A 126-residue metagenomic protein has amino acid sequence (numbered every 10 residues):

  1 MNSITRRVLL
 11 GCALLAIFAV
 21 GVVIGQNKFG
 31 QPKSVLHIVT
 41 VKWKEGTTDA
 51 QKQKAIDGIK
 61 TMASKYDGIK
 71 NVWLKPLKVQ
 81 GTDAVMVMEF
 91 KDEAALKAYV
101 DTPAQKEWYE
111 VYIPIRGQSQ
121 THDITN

Functional and structural regions predicted by a protein language model:
N2-C12: Bacterial N-terminal signal peptides that target proteins for export
S3-I4, S34, D49, I113: Short alpha-helical segments used as structural interaction elements across diverse proteins
R7-V8, Q53, A98, K106: Hydrophobic alpha-helical segments, especially transmembrane helices and their immediate juxtamembrane helical caps
I17-A84, K91-D101, D123-N126: Short S/T/G/P-rich N-terminal loop/turn motif that feeds into the first structured element of a domain
E89-F90, I115: Conserved catalytic core of Hanks-type protein kinase domains
K97-V100, E107-I113: Short, exposed beta-strand-loop hairpins at the edges of beta-sheets in extracellular/periplasmic proteins
P114-H122, N126: C-terminal partner/receptor-binding element of secreted or periplasmic proteins
